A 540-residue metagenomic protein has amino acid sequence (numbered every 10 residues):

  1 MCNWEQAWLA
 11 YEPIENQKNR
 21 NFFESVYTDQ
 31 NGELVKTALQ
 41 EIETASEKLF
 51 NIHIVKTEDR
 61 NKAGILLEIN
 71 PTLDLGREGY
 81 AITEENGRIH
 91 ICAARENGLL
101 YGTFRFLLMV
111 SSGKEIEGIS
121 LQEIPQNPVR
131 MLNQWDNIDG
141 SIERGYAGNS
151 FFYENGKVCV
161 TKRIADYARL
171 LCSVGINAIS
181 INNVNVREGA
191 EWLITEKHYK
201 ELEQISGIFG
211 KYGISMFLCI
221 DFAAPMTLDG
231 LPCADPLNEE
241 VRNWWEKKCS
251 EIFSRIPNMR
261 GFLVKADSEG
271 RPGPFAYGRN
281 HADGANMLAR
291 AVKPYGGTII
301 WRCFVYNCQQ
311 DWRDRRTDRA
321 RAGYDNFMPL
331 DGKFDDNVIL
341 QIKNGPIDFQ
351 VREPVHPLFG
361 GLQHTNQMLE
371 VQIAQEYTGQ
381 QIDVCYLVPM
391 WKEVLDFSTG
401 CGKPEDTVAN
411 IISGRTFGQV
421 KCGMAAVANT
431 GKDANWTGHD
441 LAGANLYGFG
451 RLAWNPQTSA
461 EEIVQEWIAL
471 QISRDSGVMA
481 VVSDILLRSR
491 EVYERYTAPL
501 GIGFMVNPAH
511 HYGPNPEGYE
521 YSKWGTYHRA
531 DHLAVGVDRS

Functional and structural regions predicted by a protein language model:
N3-E15, F22-F23, T28-E41, A45 (+4 more regions): Feature activates predominantly on carbohydrate-active enzymes
W4, I412-S540: C-terminal non-catalytic alpha-helical accessory regions
L39-Q40, I164, K197-L202, V241-E246 (+4 more regions): Well-ordered, non-membrane alpha-helical segments in soluble/globular domains
N51-L66, N70: Short acidic low-complexity segments
N137-D139, V184-V186, D221-P225, D267-E269 (+3 more regions): Active-site beta-loop-alpha junctions enriched in small/polar residues
E240-I339: Active-site neighborhood of glycoside hydrolase catalytic domains
N307-I339, D348-H364, Y496-S522: Substrate-binding cleft/loops of secretory-pathway carbohydrate-active enzymes
D336-N445, R451: Active-site core of glycosidic bond-cleaving carbohydrate-active enzymes
